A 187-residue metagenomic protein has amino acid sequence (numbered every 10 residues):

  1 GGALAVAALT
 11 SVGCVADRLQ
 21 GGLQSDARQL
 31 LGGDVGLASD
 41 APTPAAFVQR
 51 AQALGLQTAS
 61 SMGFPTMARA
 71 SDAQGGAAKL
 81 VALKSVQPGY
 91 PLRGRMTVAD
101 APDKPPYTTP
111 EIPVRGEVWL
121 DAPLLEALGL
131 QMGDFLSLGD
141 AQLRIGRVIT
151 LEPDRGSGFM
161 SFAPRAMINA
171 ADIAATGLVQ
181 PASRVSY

Functional and structural regions predicted by a protein language model:
G1-Y187: Membrane transport/envelope proteins' first extracytoplasmic loop
